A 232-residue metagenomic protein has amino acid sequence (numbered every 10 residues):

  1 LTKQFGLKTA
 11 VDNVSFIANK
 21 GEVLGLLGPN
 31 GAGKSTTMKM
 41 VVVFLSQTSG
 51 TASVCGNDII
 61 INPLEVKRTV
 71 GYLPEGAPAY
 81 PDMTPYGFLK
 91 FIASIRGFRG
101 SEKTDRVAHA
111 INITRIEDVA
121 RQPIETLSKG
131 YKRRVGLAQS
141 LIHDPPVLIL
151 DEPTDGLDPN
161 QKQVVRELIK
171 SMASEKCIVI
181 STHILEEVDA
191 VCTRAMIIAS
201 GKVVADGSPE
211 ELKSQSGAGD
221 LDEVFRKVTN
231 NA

Functional and structural regions predicted by a protein language model:
G50-I61, E65-V66: Conserved ABC transporter NBD signature motif
D82, P123-L127: Conserved ABC ATPase signature
K90, S94, S101-V119: Conserved ABC ATPase "signature" region
L148-E152: Catalytic Walker B motif of ABC-type/P-loop ATPase nucleotide-binding domains
K162-S174: Helical segment within the ABC ATPase nucleotide-binding domain
D206-G207: ABC ATPase "signature
